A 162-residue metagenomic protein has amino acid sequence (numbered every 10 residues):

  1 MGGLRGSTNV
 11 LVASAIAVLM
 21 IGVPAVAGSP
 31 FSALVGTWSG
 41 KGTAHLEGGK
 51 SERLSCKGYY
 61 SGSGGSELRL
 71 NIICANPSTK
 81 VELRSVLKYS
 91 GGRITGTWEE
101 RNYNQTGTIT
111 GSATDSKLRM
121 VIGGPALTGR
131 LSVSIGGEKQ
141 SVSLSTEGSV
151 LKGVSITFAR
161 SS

Functional and structural regions predicted by a protein language model:
M1-A13: Bacterial N-terminal signal peptides that target proteins for export
V10-G22: Bacterial N-terminal signal peptides
A27-S134, S143-S162: Central antiparallel beta-sheet cores of small beta-barrel/beta-sandwich binding domains
